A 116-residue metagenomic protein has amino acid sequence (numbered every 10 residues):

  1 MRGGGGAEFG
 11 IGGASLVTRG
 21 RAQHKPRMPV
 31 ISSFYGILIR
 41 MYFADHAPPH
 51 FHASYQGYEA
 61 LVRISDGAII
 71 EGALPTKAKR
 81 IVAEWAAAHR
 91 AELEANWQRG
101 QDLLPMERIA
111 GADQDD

Functional and structural regions predicted by a protein language model:
V17-D116: Basic nucleic-acid-binding interfaces
